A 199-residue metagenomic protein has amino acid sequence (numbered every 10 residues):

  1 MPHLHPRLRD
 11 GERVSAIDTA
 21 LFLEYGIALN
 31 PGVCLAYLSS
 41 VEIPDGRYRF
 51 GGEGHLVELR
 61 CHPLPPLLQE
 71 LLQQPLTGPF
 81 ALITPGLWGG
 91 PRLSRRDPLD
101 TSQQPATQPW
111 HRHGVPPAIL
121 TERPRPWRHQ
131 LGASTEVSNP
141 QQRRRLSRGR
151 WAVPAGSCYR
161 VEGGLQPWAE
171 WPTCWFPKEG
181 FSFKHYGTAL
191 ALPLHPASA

Functional and structural regions predicted by a protein language model:
M1-A199: Conserved active-site/ligand-binding neighborhood in enzyme cores
